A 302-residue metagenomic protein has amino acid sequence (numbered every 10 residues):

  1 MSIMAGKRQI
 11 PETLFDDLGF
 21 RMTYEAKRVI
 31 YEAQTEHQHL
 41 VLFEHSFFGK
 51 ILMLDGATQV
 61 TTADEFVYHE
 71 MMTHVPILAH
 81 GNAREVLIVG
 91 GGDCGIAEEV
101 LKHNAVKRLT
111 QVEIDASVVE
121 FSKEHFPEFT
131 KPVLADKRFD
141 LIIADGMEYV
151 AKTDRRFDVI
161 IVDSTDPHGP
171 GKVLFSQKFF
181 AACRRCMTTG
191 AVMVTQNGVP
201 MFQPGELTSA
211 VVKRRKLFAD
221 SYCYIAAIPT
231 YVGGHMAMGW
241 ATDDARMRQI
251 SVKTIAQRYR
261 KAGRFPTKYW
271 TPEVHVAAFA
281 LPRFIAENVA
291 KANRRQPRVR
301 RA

Functional and structural regions predicted by a protein language model:
S2-T13, V60-G190, T195, F202-T208 (+2 more regions): The AdoMet/dcAdoMet-binding core of the Class I SAM-like
S2-V41, V212, G233-A302: SAM/dcSAM-binding transferase cores
E25-R28, Q38, M147, Y222-A227: Glycine-rich, charged/polar anion/phosphate-binding loops that engage phosphate groups from diverse ligands
L40-K50: N-terminal glycine-rich anion-binding loops that anchor highly charged ligand groups
L42, L141, S221-C223: Conserved beta-strand scaffold positions in the cores of enzyme catalytic domains, especially in NTP/NDP-utilizing
M53-L54: A general beta-strand register signal
G171-I250: C-terminal substrate-binding/active-site "lid" region of AdoMet-derived donor-dependent transferases
